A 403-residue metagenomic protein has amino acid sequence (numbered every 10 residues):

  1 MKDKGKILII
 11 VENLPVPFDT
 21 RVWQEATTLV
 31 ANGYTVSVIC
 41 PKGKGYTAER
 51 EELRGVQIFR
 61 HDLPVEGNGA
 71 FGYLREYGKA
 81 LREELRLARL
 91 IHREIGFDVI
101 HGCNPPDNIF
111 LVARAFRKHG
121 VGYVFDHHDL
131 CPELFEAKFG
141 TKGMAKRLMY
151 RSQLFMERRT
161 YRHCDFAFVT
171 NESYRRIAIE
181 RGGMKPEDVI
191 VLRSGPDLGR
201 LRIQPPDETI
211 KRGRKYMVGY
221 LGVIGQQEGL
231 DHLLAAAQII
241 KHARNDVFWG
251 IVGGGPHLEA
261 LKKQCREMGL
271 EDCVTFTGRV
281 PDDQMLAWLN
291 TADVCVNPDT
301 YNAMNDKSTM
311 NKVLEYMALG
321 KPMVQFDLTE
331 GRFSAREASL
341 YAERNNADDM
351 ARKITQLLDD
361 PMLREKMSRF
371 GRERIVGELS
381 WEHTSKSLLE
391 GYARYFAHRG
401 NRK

Functional and structural regions predicted by a protein language model:
M1-Y46, R50-I58, S194, I240: N-terminal subdomain of nucleotide-sugar transferases
L8, F168, I210-A237, G250: Conserved donor-binding/catalytic core segment of Leloir-type glycosyltransferases
D19, E228, D283-W288, N297-A318 (+1 more regions): Nucleotide-sugar-dependent
T20, Q24, V223-I239, E259 (+1 more regions): A conserved mid-protein helix/loop that constitutes part of the nucleotide-sugar donor-binding site
R89, N108-L111, A115-H119, F125 (+2 more regions): Membrane-proximal helix-turn-helix segments that form the acceptor-binding/catalytic region of lipid-linked
S173, S194-G195: Carbohydrate-associated surface elements
V252, E259-L286: Nucleotide-activated donor-binding/catalytic signature segment of Leloir-type glycosyltransferases, i.e., the conserved
S339-A347, Q356-M362: Conserved acidic donor-binding segment of nucleotide-sugar-dependent glycosyltransferases
